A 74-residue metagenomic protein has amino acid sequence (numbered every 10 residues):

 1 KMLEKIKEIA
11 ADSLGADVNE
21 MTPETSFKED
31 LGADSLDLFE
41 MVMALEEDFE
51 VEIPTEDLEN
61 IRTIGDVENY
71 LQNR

Functional and structural regions predicted by a protein language model:
K1-N19, Q72-R74: Thiotemplate assembly-line natural product biosynthesis machinery
L3, L14, L31, L36-L38 (+3 more regions): Generic leucine side-chain signal with a strong bias for well-ordered alpha-helical environments
K7, E24, V42: Generic structural marker for isolated residues within well-ordered, non-membrane alpha-helices of soluble domains
S13-G32, D48-N60: Phosphopantetheine carrier-protein modules
S26, L36, T63-D66: Residue-level recognition of oxygen-bearing side chains
M41-R74: C-terminal structural segments of small proteins and small subunits
